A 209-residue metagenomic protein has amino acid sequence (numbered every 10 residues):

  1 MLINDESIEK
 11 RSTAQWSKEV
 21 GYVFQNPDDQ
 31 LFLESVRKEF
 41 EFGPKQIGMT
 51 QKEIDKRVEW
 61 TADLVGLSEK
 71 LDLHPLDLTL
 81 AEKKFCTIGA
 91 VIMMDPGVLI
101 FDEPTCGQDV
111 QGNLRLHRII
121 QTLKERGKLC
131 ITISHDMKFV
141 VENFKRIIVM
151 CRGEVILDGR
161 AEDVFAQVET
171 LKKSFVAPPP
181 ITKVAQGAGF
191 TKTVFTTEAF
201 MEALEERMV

Functional and structural regions predicted by a protein language model:
K52-K70: Conserved ABC ATPase "signature" region
H74-L78: Conserved ABC ATPase signature
M93-G97: A short, proline-enriched helix->beta-strand linker immediately N-terminal to the Walker B motif in ABC-type P-loop
L99-D102: Catalytic Walker B motif of ABC-type/P-loop ATPase nucleotide-binding domains
S134-H135: H-loop/switch region of ABC-family ATPase nucleotide-binding domains
R152-G153: Conserved ABC ATPase "signature" C-loop
T170-V209: ABC ATPase nucleotide-binding domains
